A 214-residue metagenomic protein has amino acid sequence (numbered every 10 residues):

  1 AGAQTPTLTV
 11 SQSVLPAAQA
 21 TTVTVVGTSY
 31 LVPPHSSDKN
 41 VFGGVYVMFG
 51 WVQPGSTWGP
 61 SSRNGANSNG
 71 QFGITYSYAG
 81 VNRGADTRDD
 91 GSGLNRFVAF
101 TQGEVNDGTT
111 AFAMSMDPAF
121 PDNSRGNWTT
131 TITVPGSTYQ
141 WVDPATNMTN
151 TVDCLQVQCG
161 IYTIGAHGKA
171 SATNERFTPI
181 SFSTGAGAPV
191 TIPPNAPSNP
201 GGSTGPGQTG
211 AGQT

Functional and structural regions predicted by a protein language model:
A1-T214: Extracytoplasmic/secretory-pathway segments with low complexity and glycosylation-like composition
